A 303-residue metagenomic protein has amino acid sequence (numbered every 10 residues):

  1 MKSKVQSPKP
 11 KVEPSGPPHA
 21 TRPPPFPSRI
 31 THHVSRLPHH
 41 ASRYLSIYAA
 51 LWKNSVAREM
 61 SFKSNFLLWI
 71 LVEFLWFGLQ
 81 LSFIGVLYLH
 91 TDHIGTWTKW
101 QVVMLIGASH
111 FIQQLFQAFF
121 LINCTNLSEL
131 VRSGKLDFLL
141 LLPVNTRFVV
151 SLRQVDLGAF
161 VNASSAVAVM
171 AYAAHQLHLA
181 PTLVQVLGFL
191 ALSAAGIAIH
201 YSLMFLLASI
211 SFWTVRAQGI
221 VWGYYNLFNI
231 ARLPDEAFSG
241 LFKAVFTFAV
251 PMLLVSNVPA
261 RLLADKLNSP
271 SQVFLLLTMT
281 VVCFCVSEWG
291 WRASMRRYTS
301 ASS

Functional and structural regions predicted by a protein language model:
M1-R43: Intrinsic disorder/low-complexity segments
H40-S303: Hydrophobic transmembrane alpha-helices and immediately adjacent juxtamembrane helices of multi-pass inner-membrane
